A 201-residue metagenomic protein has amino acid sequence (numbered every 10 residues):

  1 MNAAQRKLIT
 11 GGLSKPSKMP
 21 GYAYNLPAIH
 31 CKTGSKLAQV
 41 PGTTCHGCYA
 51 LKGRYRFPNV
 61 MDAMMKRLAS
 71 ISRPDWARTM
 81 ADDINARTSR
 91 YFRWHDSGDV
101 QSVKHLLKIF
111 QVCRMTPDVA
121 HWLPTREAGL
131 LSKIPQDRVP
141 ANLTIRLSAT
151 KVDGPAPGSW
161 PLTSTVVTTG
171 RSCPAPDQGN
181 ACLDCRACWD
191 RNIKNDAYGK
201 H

Functional and structural regions predicted by a protein language model:
M1-H201: Class I S-adenosyl-L-methionine
